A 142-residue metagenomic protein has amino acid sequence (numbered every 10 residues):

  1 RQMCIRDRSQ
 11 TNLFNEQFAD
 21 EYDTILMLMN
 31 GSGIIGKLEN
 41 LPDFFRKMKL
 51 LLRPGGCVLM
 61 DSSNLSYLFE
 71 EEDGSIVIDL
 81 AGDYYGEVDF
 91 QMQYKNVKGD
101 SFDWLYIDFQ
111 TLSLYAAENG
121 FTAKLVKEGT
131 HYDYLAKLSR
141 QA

Functional and structural regions predicted by a protein language model:
R1-I5: Short, small-residue-biased leader/transition segments that mark boundaries at the very start of proteins
R6-N15: Conserved SAM-binding strand-loop segment of SAM-dependent methyltransferases
Q10, M60, L125-V126: A structural preference for short, hydrophobic beta-strand core positions in alpha/beta folds
Y22-P42: A short SAM/SAH-binding and catalytic strip from SAM-dependent methyltransferases
E39-C57: A short glycine-rich, Lys/Arg-flanked "PGG" loop and its adjoining helix->strand segment in the class I
P54-S113: SAM-dependent methyltransferase
Y115, N119-A142: Core SAM-dependent methyltransferase catalytic element
